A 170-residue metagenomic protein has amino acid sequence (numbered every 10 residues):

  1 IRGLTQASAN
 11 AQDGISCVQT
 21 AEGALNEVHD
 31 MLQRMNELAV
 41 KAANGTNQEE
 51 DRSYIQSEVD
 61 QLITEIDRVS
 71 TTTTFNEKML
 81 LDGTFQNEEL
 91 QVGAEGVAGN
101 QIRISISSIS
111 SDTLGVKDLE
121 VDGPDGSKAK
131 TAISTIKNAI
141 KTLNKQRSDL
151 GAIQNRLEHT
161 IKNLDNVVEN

Functional and structural regions predicted by a protein language model:
I1-N170: Primary detection of the long, small/polar-rich alpha-helical "axial" segments characteristic of bacterial flagellar
